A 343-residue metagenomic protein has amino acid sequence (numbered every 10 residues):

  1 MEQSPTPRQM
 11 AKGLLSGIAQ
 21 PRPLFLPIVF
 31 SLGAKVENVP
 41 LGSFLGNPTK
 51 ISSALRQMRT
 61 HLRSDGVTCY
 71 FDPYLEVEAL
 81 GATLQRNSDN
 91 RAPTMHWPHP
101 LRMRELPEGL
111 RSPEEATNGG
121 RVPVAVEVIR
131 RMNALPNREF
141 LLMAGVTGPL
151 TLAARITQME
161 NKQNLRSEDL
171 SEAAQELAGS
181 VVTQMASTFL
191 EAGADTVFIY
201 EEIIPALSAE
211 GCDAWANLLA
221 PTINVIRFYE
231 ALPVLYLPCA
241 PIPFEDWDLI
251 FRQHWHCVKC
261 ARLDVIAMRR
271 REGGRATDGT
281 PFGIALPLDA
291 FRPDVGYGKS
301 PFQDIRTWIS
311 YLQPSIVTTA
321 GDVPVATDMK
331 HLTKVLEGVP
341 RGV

Functional and structural regions predicted by a protein language model:
E2-F30, V126-N137, A173: N-terminal amphipathic alpha-helix/helix-capping segment at the start of soluble metabolic enzymes
M10, L14-S16, V36, N224-V343: Catalytic-face loop-and-helix region of soluble metabolic enzyme cores
P21-P123, E127: Alpha/beta catalytic barrel-like cores
E37-K50, N161-Q184, A209, P287-K299: Active-site mouth loops of central-metabolism enzymes
Y74-V77, T83-L84, M143-N164, A192-A216: Active-site-proximal loop/short-helix segments that contain or immediately flank catalytic acid/base residue(s)
Q85-T188: Active-site-proximal, glycine-rich beta->alpha crossover segments in alpha/beta enzymes that shape flexible
G120-E139, E210-L235, V339-V343: Alpha-helix-loop-beta-strand connector modules within alpha/beta enzyme cores
N161-V181, A216-T222, F228, C257-V265: Acidic, His- and aromatic-enriched active-site or binding-groove loops in soluble protein domains that engage sugars
